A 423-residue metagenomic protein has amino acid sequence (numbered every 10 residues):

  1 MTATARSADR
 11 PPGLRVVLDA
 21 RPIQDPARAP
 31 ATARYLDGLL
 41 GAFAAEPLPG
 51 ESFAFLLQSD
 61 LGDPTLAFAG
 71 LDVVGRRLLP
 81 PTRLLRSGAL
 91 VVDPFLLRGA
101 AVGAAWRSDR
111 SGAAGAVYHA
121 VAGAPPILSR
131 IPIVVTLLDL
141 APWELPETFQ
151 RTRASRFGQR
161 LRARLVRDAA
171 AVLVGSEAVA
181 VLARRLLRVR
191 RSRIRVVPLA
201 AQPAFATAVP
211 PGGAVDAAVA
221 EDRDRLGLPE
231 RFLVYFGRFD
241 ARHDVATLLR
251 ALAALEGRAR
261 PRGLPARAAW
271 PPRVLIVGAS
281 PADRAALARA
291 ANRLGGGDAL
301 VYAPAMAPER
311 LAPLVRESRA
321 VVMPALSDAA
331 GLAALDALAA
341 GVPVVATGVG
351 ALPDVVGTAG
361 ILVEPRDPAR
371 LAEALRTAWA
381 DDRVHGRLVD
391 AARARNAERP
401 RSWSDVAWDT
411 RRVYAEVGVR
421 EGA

Functional and structural regions predicted by a protein language model:
T2-A423: Carbohydrate transferase catalytic cores enriched for Leloir-type hexosyltransferases
